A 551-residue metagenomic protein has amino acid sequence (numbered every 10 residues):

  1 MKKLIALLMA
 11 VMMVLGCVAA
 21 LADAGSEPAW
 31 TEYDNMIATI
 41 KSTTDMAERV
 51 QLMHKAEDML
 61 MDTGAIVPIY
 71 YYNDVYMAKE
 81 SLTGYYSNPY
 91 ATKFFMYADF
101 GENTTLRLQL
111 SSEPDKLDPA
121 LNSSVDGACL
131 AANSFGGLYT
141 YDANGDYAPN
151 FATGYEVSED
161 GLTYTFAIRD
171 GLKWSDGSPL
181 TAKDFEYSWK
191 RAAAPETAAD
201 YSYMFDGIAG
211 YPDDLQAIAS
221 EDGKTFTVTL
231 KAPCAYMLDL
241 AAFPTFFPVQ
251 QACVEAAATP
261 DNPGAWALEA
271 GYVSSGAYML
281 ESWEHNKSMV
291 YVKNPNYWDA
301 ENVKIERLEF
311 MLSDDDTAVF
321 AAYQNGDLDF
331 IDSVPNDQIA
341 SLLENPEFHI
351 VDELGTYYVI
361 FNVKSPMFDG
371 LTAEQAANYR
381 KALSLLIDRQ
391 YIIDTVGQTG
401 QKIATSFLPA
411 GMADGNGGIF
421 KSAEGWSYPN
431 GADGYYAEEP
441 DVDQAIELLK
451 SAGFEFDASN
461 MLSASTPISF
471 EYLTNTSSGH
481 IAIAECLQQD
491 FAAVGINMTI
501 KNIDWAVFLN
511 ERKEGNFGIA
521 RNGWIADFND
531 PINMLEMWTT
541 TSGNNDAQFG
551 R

Functional and structural regions predicted by a protein language model:
D23-L106, E284, L386-S422, S478-Q488 (+1 more regions): Detector for C-terminal structural segments
A29, K55, V292-K293, E374-Q489: Append "and occasionally in soluble cytosolic enzymes with long acidic Gly/Pro-rich linkers
E48, T153-Y201, E221, T227 (+3 more regions): Aromatic- and charge-enriched surface segment that lines or borders ligand/interaction sites
P68-Y70, Y76-M77, Y90, Q109-E159 (+1 more regions): N-terminal lobe/hinge region of extracytoplasmic solute-binding protein
M77-F94, S112-A128, F151, M237-P248 (+2 more regions): A structural "hinge/loop" feature
S81, E156, E186, Y201-E255: Surface-exposed binding/hinge segments that line and control ligand-binding clefts or catalytic entry sites
K116, N122-V125, A132, T140-D146 (+7 more regions): Gly/Pro-rich hinge or "lid" segments in bacterial periplasmic/extracellular proteins
A192, E281-V292, E309-M367, Q390 (+1 more regions): Extracellular/periplasmic solute-recognition and catalytic clefts
